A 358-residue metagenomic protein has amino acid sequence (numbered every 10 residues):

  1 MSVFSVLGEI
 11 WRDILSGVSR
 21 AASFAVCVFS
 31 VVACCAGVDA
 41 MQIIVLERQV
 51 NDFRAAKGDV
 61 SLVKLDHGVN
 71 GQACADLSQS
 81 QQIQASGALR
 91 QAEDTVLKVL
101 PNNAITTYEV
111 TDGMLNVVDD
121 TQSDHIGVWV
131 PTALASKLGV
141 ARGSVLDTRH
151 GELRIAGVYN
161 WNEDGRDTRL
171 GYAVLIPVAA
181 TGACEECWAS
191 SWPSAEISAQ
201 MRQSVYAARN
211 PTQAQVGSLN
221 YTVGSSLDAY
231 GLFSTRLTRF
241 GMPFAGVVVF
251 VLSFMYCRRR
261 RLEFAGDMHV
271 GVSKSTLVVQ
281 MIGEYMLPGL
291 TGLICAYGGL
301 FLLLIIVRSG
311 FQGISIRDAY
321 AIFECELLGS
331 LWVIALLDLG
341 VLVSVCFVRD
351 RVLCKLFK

Functional and structural regions predicted by a protein language model:
M1-C35: N-terminal Sec/SRP start-transfer signal
I14-L15, S30-G58: Alpha-helical transmembrane segments
D39-A40, T238-A265: A hydrophobic alpha-helix feature that marks transmembrane segments and, especially, their cytosolic C-terminal ends
L46-E109: Membrane-proximal extracellular/periplasmic loop immediately following the first transmembrane helix
N116-I176: Hydrophobic secondary-structure segments that place a key small or acidic residue at a functional site
S190-W192, A199-S234: A cross-kingdom feature of multi-pass membrane systems that activates on extracytoplasmic/periplasmic
G266-G340: Transmembrane alpha-helical interface segments in multi-pass membrane proteins
L328-K358: C-terminal membrane-exit region of the final transmembrane helix in multipass inner-membrane proteins
